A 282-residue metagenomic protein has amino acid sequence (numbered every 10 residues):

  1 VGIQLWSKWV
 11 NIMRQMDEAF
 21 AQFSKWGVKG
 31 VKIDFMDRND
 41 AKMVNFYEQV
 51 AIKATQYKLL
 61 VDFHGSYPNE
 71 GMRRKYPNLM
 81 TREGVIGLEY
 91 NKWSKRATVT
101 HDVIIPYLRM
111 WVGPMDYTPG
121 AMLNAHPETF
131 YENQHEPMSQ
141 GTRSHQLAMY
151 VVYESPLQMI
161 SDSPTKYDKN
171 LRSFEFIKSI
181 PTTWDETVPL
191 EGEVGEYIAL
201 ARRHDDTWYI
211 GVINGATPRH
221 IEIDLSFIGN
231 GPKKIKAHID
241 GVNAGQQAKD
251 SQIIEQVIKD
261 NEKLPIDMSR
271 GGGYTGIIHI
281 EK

Functional and structural regions predicted by a protein language model:
V1-M138: Aromatic- and carboxylate-enriched substrate-binding clefts and catalytic-loop regions of carbohydrate-active enzymes
D34, A237-N261: Solvent-exposed beta-strand/loop surfaces of large extracellular or lumenal domains
N69-E70, Y167-S173, A216-T217, S226-K234 (+1 more regions): Active/binding-pocket-proximal capping segment
F130-H145, V151-Y153, Q158, R203-W208 (+1 more regions): Long hydrophobic segments that form regular secondary structure
S144-L190: Catalytic cores of secreted or luminal carbohydrate-active enzymes
T187-P189, A199-L200, W208, I253-E255 (+1 more regions): Beta-strand-rich interaction surfaces with strong enrichment in secreted/lumenal proteins
V194-N230, Y274-T275: Carbohydrate-binding surface patches
E255-K282: C-terminal beta-strand-rich structural cap/linker in extracellular carbohydrate-active enzymes
